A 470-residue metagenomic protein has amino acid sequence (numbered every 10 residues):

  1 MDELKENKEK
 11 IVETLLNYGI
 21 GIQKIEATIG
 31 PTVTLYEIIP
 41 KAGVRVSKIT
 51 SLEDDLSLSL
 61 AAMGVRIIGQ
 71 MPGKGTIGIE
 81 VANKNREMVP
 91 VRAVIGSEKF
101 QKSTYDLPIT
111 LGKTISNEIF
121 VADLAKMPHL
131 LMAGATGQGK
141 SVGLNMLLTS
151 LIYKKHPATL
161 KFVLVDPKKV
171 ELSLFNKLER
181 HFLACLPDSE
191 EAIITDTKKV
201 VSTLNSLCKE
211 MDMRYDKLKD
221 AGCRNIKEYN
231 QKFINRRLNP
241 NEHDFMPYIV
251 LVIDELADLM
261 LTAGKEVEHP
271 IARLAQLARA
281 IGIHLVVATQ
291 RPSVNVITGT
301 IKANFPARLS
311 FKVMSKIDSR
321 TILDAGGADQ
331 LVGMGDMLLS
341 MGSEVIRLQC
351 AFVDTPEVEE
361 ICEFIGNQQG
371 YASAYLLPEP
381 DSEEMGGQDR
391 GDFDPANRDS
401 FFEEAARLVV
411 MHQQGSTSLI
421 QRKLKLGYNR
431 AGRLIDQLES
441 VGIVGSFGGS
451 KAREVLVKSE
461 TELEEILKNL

Functional and structural regions predicted by a protein language model:
M1, P31-A42, L130, L251 (+3 more regions): Short, hydrophobic beta-strand segments
M1-E26, N83, Y229, P240-E242 (+2 more regions): Charged, low-hydrophobicity low-complexity segments
M1-H129, A133-Q138, L178, S450-L470: Primarily NTPase-proximal linker/entry elements flanking Walker-type ATP/GTP-binding cores
N7, I49-L52, L147, T203 (+5 more regions): Hydrophobic side chains in well-ordered alpha-helices
G21, S382-L470: Terminal-proximal interaction/regulatory segments of ATP-powered molecular machines
I22, K48, S57, M71-T76 (+9 more regions): P-loop NTPase catalytic phosphate-binding loop
A27-Y36, V65-N83, A221-L238, H243-M246 (+5 more regions): Glycine/charge-rich, flexible interdomain linkers and switch-proximal surface loops that mediate coupling
D220-A221, G335-M337, A374-D381, L419-K423: Short coil/turn segments at secondary-structure boundaries
